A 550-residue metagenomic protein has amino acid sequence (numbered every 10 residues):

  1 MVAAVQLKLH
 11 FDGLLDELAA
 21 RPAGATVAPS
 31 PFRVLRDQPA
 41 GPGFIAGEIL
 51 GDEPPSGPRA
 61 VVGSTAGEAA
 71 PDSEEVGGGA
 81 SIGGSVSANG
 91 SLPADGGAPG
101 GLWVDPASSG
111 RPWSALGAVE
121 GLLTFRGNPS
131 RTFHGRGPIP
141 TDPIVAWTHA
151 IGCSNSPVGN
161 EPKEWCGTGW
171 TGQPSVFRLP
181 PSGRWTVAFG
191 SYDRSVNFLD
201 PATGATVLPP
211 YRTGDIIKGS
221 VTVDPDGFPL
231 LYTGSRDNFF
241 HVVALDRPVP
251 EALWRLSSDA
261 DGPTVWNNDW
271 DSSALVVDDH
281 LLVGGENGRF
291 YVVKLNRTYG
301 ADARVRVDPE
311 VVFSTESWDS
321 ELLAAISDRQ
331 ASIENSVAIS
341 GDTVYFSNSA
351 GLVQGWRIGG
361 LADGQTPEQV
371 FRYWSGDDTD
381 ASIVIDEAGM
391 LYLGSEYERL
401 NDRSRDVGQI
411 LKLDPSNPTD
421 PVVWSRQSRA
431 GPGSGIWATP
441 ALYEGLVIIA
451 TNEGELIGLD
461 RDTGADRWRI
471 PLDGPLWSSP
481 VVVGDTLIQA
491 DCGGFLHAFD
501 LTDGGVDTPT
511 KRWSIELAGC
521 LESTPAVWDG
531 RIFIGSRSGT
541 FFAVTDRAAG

Functional and structural regions predicted by a protein language model:
M1-Q6: Hydrophobic membrane-insertion alpha-helices, especially the h-region of bacterial N-terminal signal peptides
F11-G78: Juxtamembrane proline-rich low-complexity "stalk" or linker regions positioned immediately after a signal peptide
D37, G79-E120, F125, R131-D271 (+1 more regions): Extracytoplasmic/lumenal domain signature
